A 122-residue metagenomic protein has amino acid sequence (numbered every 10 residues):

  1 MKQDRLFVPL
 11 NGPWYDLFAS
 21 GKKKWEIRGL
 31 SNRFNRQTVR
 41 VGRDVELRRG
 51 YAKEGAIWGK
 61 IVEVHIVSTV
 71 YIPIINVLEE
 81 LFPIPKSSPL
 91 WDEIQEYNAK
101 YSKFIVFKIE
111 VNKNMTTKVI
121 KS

Functional and structural regions predicted by a protein language model:
K2-K118: Structured alpha/beta reader/binder surfaces that contact nucleic acids or chromatin modification marks
S122: Non-cytosolic coordination micro-motifs
